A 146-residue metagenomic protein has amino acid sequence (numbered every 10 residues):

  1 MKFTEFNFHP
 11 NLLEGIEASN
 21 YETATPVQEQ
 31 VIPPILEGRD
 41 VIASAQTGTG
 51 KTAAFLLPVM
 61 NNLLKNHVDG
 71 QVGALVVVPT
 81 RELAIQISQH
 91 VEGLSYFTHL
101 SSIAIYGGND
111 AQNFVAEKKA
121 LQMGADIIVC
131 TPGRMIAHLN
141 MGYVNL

Functional and structural regions predicted by a protein language model:
M1-S44: Conserved pre-motif I regulatory segment
E5, L13-E14, A18, D69-N140: Conserved nucleic-acid-binding Ia/Ib motif block in the N-terminal RecA-like helicase ATPase lobe
T25, I32-P33, L57, V78 (+1 more regions): Hydrophobic alpha-helix-in-membranes signature
E29-V41, T52-D69, I85, H90-L94 (+1 more regions): Walker A/P-loop NTP-binding motif
L36, L121-Q122, L146: A short, aliphatic-rich alpha-helical micro-motif
A45-T49: The conserved Walker
N140-L146: Short, intrinsically disordered, charge-balanced linker/junction segments flanking boundaries in proteins
